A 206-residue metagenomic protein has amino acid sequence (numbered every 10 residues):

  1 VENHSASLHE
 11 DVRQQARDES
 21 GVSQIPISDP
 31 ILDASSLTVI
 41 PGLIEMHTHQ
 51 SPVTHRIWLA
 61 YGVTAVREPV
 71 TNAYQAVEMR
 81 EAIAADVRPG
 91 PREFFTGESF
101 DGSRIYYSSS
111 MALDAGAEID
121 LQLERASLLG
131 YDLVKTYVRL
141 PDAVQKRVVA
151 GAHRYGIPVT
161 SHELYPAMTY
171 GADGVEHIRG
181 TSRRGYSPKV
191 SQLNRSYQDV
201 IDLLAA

Functional and structural regions predicted by a protein language model:
V1-I40: Histidine-rich, glycine-flanked metal-binding segment
I31, L43, R92: Short glycine-aspartate micro-motif
A34-T38, Q50, T54-A206: Divalent-metal coordination cores built from histidine and acidic residues
P41-H49: Metallo-beta-lactamase
